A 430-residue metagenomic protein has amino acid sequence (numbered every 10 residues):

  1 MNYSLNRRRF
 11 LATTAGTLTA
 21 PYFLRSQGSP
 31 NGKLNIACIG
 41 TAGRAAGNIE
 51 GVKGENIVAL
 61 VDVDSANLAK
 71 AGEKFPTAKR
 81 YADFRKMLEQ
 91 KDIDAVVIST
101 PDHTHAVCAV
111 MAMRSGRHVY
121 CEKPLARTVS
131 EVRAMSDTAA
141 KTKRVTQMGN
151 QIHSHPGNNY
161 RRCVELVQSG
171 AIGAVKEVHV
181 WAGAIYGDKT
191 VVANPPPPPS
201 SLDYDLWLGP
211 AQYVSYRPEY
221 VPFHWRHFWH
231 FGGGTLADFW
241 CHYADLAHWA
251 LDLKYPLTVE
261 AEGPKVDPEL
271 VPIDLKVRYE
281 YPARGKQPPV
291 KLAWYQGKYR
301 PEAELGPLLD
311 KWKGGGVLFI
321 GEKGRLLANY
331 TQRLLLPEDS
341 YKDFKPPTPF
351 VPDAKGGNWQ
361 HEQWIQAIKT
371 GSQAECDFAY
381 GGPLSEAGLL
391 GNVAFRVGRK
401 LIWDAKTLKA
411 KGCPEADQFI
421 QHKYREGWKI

Functional and structural regions predicted by a protein language model:
M1-T17: N-terminal secretory signal peptides and thylakoid transit peptides that target proteins across membranes
T14-F75, I152-H155, A247: N-terminal Rossmann-like dinucleotide-binding module
G32-L34, R144, K176: Nucleotide donor/acceptor-binding cores
K79-D83: Conserved SAM-binding strand-loop segment of SAM-dependent methyltransferases
V96-V97: N-terminal Rossmann-like NAD(P) cofactor-binding module of classical short-chain dehydrogenase/reductase
T100-H103: N-terminal glycine-rich "phosphate-gripper" loop used for MgATP/nucleotide binding and carboxylate activation
A106-S154, G170: Beta-strand-loop-alpha-helix segment that lines the small-molecule cofactor/substrate pocket of alpha/beta enzymes
R161-R162, A171-W181, I185-I430: Contiguous beta-strand/loop segments that form the cofactor/metal-binding neighborhood of enzyme cores
